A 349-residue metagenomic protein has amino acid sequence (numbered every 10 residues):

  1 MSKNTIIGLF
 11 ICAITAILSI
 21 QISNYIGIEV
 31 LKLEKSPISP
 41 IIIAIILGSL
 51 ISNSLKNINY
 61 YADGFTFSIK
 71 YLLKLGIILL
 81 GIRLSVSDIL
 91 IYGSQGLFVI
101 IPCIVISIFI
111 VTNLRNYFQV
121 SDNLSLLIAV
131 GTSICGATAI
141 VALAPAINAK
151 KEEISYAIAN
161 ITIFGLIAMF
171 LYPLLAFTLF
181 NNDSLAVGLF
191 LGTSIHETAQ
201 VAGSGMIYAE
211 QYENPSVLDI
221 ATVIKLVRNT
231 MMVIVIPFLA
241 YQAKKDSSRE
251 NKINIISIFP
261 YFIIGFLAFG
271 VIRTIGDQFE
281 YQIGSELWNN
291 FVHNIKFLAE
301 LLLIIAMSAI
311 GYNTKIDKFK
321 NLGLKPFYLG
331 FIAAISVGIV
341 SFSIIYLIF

Functional and structural regions predicted by a protein language model:
S2-I69, L80-S87, I234-A299, A306-K318 (+1 more regions): Structural signature of multi-pass alpha-helical membrane transport proteins
G8-I11, F67-G76, L80-T112, S155-I167 (+2 more regions): Entry/N-cap segments of selected transmembrane alpha helices and their immediately preceding amphipathic helices
C12, N113-V120, L171-S194, I224-K252 (+1 more regions): Juxtamembrane and boundary regions of transmembrane helices in multi-pass small-molecule transporters and channels
S19, L47-G48, S52, I78 (+10 more regions): Alpha-helical transmembrane segments of polytopic integral membrane proteins, especially the permease/helical cores
I28, L55-N57, L84-V86, Y117-L124 (+5 more regions): Juxtamembrane helix-boundary/capping and inter-helix hinge elements in multi-pass membrane proteins
L33-L47, K70, Y92-V105, A129-T132 (+3 more regions): Structural signature of hydrophobic alpha-helical transmembrane segments
V120-A168, L185-E210, L298: Alpha-helical membrane segments and immediately flanking helix-loop junctions that form or couple to the substrate/ion
G136, A157-L174, T193-A202, V223-P237 (+1 more regions): Membrane-embedded alpha-helical segments of transport systems, primarily multispan ion/solute transporters
